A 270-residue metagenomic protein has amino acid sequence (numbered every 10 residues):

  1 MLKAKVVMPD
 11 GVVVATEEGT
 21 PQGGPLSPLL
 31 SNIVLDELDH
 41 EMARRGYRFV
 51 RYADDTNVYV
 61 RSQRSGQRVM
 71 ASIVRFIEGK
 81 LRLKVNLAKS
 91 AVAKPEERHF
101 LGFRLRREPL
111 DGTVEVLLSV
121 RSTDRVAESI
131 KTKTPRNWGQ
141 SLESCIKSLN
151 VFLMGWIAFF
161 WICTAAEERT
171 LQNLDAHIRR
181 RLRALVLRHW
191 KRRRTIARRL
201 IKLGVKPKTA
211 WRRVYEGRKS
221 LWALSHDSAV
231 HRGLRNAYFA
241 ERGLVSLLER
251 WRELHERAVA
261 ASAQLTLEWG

Functional and structural regions predicted by a protein language model:
M1-G270: Non-catalytic terminal/accessory segments
